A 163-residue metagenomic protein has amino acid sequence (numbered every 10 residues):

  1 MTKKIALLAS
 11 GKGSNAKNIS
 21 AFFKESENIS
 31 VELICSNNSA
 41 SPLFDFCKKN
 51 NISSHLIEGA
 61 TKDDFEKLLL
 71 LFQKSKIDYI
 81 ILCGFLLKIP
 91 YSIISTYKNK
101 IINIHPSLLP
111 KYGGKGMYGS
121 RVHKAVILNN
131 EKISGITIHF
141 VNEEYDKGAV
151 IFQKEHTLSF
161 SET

Functional and structural regions predicted by a protein language model:
M1-T163: One-carbon transfer enzymes
